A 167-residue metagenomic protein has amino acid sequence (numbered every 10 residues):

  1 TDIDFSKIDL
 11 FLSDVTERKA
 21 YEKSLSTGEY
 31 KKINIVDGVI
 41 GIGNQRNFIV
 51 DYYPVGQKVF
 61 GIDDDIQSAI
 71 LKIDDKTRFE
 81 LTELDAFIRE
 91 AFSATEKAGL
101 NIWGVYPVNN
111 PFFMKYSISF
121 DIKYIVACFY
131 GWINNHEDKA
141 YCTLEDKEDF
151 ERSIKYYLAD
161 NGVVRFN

Functional and structural regions predicted by a protein language model:
T1-F5: N-proximal low-complexity "stem/linker" segments adjacent to membrane-targeting elements
K7-D9, K58, G162: Residues at the starts of beta-strands that form the adenosine-phosphate
F11-I62, Q67-L81: Active-site-proximal specificity loops/subdomain of glycosyltransferases
G56-Q57, K97-N101, N161: Short, high-confidence coil segments that cap the C-terminus of an alpha-helix and link into the following beta-strand
D64, V108, A159: An acidic- and aromatic-residue-enriched active-site/binding cleft used to recognize and process polar
A69-F150: Conserved catalytic core of nucleotide-sugar-dependent glycosyltransferases
E145-K155, D160-N161: Acidic donor-binding loop at a coil-to-helix junction in glycosyltransferase catalytic cores that engages
V163-N167: Catalytic beta-strand/loop signature of glycosyltransferases that borders the donor
